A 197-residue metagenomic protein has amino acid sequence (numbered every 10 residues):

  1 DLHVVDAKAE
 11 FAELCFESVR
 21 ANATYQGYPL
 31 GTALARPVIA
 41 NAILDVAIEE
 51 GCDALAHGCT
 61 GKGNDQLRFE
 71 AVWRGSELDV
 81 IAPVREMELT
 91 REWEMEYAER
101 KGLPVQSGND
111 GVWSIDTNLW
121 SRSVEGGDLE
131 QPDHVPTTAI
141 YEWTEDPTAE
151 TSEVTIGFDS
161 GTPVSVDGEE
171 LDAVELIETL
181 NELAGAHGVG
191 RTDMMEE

Functional and structural regions predicted by a protein language model:
D1-E197: Nucleotide-activated chemistry modules centered on ATP-dependent adenylation/adenylyltransferase
